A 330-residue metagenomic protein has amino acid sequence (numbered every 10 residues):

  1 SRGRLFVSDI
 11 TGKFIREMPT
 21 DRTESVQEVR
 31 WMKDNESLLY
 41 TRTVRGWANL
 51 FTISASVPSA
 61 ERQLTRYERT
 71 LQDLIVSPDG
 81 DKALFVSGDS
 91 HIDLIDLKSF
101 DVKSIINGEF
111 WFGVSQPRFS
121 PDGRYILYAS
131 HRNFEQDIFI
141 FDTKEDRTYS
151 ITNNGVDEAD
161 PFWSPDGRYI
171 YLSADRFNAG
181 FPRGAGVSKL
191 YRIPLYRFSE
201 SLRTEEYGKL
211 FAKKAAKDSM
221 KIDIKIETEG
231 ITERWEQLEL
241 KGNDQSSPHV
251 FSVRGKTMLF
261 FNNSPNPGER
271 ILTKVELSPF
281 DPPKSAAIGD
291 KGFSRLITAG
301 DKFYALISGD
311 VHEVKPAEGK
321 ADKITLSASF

Functional and structural regions predicted by a protein language model:
S1, D21-T41, W47, A60-R62 (+9 more regions): Conserved beta-propeller blade repeats
R2-V7, G46-F51, S90-L94, E135-F139 (+4 more regions): Structural motif
S8-K33, R42-T43, T52-Q72, L94-S115 (+6 more regions): Multi-bladed beta-propeller domains
I10, T43, G88, S173-D175 (+3 more regions): Surface loops and adjacent helix of pleckstrin homology
D166-K209, D301-A321: Internal hydrophobic scaffold segments of catalytic domains
F260-P265, S278: C-terminal/domain-terminus segments
